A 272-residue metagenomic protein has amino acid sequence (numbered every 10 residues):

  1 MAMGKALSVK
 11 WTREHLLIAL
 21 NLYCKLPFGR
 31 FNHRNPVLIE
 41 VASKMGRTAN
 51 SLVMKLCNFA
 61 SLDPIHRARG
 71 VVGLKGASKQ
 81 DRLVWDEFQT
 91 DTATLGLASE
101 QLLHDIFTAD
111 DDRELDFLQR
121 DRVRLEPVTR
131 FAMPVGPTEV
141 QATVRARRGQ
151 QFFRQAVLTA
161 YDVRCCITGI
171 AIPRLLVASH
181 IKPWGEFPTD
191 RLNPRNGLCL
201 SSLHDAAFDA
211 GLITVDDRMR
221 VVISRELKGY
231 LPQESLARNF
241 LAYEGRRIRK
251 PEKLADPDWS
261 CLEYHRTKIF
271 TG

Functional and structural regions predicted by a protein language model:
A2-L22, V144: Short, Lys/Arg-enriched anionic-surface-contact patches
Y23-H33: Short helix->loop/beta-hairpin flanking segments within DNA-binding domains
V37-A42: Short alpha-helical "recognition helix" segments of helix-turn-helix
R47-L62: Major-groove recognition helix of helix-turn-helix-like DNA-binding domains
T48, R164, V177, L200: The −1 position to Zn-ligating cysteines in a subset of zinc-ribbon hairpins
P64-V84: Short Lys/Arg-enriched helix C-cap and helix-to-coil transition segments that create basic nucleic-acid-contact patches
L125-R164, K182-R195: Short, charged surface segments at domain edges that flank catalytic/cofactor-binding sites
F152, I170-P173, K182-G272: A detector for short metal-coordination/catalytic motifs
